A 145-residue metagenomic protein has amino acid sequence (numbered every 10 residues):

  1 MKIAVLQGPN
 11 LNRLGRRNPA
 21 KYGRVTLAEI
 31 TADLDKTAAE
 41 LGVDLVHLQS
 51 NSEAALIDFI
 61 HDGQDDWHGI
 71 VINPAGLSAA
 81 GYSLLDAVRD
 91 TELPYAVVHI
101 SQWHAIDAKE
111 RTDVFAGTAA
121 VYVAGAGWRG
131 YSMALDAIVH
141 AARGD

Functional and structural regions predicted by a protein language model:
M1-I3: Extreme N-terminal starter segment of soluble prokaryotic enzymes
P9-L11, A75-S78, S101-W103: Short glycine-rich anion-binding loops that position phosphate/pyrophosphate groups of nucleotides and phosphorylated
L14-A28: Glycine- and acidic-residue-enriched helix-capping/strand-helix junction motifs
D44-A54: Short beta->alpha junction loops
H47, H104-D145: Short, glycine-/small-residue-rich phosphate/pyrophosphate-handling segment
D62, G81-D90: Short Gly/Thr/Asp-enriched flexible loops that form oxyanion-binding sites at enzyme active sites
G63-I70: Short acidic/histidine-rich motifs immediately flanking catalytic phosphotransfer sites in two-component signaling
D90-I106: Short, acidic/small-residue loops that bind anionic groups at enzyme active sites
